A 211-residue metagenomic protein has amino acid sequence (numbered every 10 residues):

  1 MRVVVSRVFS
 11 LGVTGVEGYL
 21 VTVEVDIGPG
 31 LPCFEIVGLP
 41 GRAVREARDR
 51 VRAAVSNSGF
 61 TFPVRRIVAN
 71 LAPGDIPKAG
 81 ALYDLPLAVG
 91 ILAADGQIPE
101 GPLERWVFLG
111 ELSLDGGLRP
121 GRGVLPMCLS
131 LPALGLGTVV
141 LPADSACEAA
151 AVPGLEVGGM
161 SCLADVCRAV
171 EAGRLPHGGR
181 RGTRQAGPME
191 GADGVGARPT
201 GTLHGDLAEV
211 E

Functional and structural regions predicted by a protein language model:
M1-E211: Peripheral, non-AAA+ core regions of ATP-driven protein-machinery
